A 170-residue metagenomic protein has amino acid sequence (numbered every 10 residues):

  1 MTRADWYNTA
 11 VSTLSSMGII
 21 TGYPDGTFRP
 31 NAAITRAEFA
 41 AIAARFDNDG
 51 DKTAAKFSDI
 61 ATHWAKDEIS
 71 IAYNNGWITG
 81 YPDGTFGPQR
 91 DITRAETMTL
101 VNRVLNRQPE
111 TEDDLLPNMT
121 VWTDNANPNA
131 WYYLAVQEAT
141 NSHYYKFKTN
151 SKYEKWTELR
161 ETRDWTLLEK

Functional and structural regions predicted by a protein language model:
M1-N8, T21-A37, R45-D67, T79-A95 (+1 more regions): Feature responds to low-complexity, polar/acidic, surface-exposed segments characteristic of secreted/exported proteins
L14-S16, F39, A72, T97 (+1 more regions): Interaction-mediating elements
G18, G76: Phosphate/pyrophosphate-binding loop motifs in nucleotide- or prenyl diphosphate-using proteins
D67-Y73: A structural motif
